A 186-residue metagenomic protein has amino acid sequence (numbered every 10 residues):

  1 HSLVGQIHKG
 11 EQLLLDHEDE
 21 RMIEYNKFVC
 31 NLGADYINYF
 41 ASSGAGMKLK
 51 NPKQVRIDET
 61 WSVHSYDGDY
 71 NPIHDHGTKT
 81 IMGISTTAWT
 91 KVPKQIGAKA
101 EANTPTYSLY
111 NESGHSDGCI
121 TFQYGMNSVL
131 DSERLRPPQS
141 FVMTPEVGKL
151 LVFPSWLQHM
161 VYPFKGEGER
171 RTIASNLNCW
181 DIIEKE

Functional and structural regions predicted by a protein language model:
H1-Q54, G68-P72, G114-I120: Non-heme Fe(II)/2-oxoglutarate
P52-V55, K165-E167: A short beta-turn/loop motif at secondary-structure boundaries
Q54-H64: A short glycine-rich, His/Asp/Glu-containing loop-to-beta-strand
V63-L150, Y162, E169, I183: Catalytic core of non-heme Fe(II) oxygenases with the double-stranded beta-helix
T90, L157, L177-C179: Short beta-strand segments enriched in hydrophobic/aromatic residues within well-folded beta-rich domains
V152-W156: Short, proline-centered helix/strand-breaking motifs
E167-L177: A short alpha/beta connector and helix-capping loop motif
N176-E186: Double-stranded beta-helix
